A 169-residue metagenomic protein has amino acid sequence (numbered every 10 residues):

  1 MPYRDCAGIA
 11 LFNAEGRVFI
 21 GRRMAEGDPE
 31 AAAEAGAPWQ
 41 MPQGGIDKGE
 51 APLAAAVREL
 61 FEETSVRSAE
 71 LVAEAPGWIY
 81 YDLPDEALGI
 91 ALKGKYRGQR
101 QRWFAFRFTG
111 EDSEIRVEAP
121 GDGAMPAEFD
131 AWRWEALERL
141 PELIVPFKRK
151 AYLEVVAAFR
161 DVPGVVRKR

Functional and structural regions predicted by a protein language model:
M1-M41, L53: N-terminal strand-loop-strand
A14, T109, A157: Residue-level marker of positions within ordered structural domains that often coincide with functionally constrained
V18, R23-M24, G44, W103 (+1 more regions): Hydrophobic alpha-helical segments, especially transmembrane helices and their immediate juxtamembrane helical caps
P29-E30, D47, V155-V156: Enrichment for repetitive, rod-forming helical segments
P38, P42, A91-K93, D122 (+2 more regions): Functional cleft and adjacent loop/helix regions within the main domain that mediate ligand binding or catalysis
G44-P146: Unchanged
L137-R169: Charged phosphate-binding loop/patch that engages nucleotide di/tri-phosphates or the phosphate backbone of nucleic
